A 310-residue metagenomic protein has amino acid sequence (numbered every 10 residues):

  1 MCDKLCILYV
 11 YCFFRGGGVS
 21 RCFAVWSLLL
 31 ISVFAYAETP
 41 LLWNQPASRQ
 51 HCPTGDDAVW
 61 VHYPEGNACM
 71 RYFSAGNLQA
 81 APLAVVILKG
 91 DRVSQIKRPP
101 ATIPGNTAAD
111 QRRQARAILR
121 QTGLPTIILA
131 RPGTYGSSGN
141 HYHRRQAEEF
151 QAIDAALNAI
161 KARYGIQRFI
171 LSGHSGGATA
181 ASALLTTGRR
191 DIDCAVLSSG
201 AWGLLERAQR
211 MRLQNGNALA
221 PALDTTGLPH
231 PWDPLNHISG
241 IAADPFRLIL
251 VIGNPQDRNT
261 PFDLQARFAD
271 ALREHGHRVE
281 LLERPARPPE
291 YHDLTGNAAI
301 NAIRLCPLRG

Functional and structural regions predicted by a protein language model:
S32-Y36: N-terminal signal peptide c-region/cleavage motif recognized by signal peptidases
P40-N77: N-terminal cap/lid segment of alpha/beta-hydrolase-fold proteins
E65-C69, A75-T122: Short, surface-exposed "cap/lid" segments of acyl-processing enzymes
T126-E148: Cap/lid segment of the alpha/beta-hydrolase catalytic domain
N140-R163: Alpha/beta-hydrolase active-site loop
R168-M211: Primarily recognizes the serine-hydrolase "nucleophile elbow" in alpha/beta-hydrolase and SGNH/GDSL folds
E206-D270: The feature captures the conserved acid-bearing segment of alpha/beta-hydrolase catalytic domains
A266-G310: C-terminal catalytic histidine-bearing segment of alpha/beta-hydrolase fold enzymes
